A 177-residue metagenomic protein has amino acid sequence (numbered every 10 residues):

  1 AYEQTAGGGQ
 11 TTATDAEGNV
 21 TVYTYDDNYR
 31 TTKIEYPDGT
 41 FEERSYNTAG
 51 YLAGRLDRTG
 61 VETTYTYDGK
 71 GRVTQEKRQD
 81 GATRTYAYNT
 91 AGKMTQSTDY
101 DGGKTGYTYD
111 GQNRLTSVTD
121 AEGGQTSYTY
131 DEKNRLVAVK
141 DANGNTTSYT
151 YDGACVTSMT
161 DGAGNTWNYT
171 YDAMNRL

Functional and structural regions predicted by a protein language model:
A1-L177: Extended charged/polar low-complexity repeat regions
